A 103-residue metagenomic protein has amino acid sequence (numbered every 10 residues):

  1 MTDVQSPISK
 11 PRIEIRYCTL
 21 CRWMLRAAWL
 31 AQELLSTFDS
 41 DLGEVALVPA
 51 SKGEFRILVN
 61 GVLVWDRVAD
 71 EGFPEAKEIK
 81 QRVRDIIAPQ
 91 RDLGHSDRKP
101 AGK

Functional and structural regions predicted by a protein language model:
T2, R26, G43-A46, H95: Cysteine-dependent deubiquitinase/ubiquitin-like isopeptidase catalytic cores across multiple families
D3-S40: Local sequence-structure signature of Cys/Sec-based thiol-disulfide redox active-site neighborhoods
L20, M24, S40-S51, I86 (+1 more regions): Ubiquitin-like/PB1-type beta-grasp interaction modules and other compact soluble beta-rich domains
R22-W23, E54-R56, W65: Eukaryotic short linear interaction motifs
L63-R91: Non-catalytic, surface beta->alpha helical segment in thiol-disulfide oxidoreductase systems
P89-K103: C-terminal helix/juxtamembrane-tail motif
